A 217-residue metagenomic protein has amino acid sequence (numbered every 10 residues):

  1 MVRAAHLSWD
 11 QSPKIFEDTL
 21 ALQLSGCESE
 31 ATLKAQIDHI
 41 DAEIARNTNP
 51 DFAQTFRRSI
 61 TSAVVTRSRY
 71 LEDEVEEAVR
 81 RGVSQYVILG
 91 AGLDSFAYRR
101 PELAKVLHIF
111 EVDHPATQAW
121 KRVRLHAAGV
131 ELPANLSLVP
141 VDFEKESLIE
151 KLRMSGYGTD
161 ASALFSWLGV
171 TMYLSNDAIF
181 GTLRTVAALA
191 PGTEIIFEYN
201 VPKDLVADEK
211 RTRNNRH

Functional and structural regions predicted by a protein language model:
M1-V87, L93-V139: Rossmann-like AdoMet
G82-Q85, T159-S162, P191-T193: Short coil/turn segments at beta-strand junctions that form active-site/ligand-binding loops
P101-V106, Y157-T159, A187-P191: Short, conserved loop/helix-junction motifs that constitute active-site signature segments in enzyme catalytic cores
H126-D160: S-adenosyl-L-methionine
L136-L138, E146-K151, Y173-P191: A short, conserved alpha-helix within the catalytic core of class I
S155-A178: A short SAM/SAH-binding and catalytic strip from SAM-dependent methyltransferases
L164-S166, L183-D204: Conserved beta-strand signature within the Rossmann-like core of class I S-adenosyl-L-methionine
F197-H217: SAM-dependent methyltransferase
